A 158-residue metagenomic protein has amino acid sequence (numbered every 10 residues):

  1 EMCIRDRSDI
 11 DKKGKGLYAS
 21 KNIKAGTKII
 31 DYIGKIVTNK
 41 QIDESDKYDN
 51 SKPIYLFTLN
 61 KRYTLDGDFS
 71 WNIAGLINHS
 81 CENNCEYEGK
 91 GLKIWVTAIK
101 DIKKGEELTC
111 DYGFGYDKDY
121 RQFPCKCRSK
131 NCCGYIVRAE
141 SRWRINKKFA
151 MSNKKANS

Functional and structural regions predicted by a protein language model:
R5-E88, I145: Catalytic cores of histone-lysine modification enzymes
S80-S158: C-terminal SET catalytic tail plus cysteine-rich post-SET Zn-binding segment of SAM-dependent SET-domain
